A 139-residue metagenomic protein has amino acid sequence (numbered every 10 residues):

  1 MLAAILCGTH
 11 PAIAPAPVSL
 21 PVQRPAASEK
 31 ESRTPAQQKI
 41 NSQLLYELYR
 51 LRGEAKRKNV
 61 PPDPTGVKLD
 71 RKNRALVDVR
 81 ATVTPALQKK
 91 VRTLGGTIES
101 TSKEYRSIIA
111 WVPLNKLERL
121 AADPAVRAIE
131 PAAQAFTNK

Functional and structural regions predicted by a protein language model:
M1-L6: Hydrophobic helical h-region of N-terminal Sec-dependent signal peptides in bacterial secretory/periplasmic proteins
C7-K139: Autoinhibitory N-terminal propeptides
